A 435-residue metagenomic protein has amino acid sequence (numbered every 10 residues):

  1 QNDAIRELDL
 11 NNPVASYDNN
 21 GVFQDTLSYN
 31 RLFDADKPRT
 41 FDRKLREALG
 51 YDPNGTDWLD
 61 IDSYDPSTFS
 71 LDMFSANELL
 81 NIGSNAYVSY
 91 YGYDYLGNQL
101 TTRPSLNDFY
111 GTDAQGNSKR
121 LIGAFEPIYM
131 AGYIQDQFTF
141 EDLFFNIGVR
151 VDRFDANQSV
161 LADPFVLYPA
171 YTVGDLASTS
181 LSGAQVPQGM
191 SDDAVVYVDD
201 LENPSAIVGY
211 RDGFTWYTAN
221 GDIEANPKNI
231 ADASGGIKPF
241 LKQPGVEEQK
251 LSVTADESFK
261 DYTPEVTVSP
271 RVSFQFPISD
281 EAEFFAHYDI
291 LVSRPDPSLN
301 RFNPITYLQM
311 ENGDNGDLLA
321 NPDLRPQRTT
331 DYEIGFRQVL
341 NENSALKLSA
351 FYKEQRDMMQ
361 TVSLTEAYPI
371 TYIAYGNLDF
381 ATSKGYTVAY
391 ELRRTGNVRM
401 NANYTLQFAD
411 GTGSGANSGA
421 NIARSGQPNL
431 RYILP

Functional and structural regions predicted by a protein language model:
Q1-P277: Signature of Gram-negative outer-membrane beta-barrel scaffolds
N2, A162-T172, A177, A255 (+5 more regions): Flexible, surface-exposed loop regions and adjacent strand-edge segments of Gram-negative outer-membrane beta-barrel
G111-R120, P244, K250-S258, G313-A320 (+4 more regions): Extracytoplasmic loops and strand-loop junctions of Gram-negative outer membrane beta-barrel proteins
A124-G132, F140, V151-S159, P264-P270 (+9 more regions): Transmembrane beta-barrel architecture of outer-membrane proteins
Q135-T139, S273-Q275, G335-R337, A389-L392 (+2 more regions): Transmembrane beta-barrel domains of outer membrane proteins
I147, T254, S258-F259, P264-T267 (+9 more regions): Composition-driven recognition of long, C-terminal low-complexity regions enriched in serine/threonine
P277, E283-P295, L299-R301, T306 (+2 more regions): Membrane-embedded beta-barrel scaffold of Gram-negative outer-membrane proteins
K347-P435: Gram-negative outer-membrane beta-barrel transporters
